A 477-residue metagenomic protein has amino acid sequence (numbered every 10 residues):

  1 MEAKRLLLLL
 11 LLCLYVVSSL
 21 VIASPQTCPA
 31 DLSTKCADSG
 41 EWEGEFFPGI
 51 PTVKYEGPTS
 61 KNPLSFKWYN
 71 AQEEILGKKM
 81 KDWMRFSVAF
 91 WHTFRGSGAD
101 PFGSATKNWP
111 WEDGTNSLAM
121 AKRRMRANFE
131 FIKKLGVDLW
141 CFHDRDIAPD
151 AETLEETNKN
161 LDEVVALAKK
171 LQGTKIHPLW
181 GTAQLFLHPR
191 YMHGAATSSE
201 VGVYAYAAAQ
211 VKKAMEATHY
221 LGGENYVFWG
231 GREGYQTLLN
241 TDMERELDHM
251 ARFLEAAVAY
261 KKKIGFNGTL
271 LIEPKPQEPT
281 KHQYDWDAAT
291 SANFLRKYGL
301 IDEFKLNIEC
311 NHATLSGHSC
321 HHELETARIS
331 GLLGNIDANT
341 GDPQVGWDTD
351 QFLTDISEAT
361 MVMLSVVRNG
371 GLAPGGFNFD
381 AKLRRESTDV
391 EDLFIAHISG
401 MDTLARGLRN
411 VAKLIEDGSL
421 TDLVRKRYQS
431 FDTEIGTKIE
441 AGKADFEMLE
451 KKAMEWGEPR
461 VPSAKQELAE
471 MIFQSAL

Functional and structural regions predicted by a protein language model:
M1-L10: Classical eukaryotic N-terminal signal peptides for Sec-dependent ER targeting/secretion, especially the positively
E2, L14-A30: N-terminal signal peptide
G40, M125-A127, L139, P149-L306 (+4 more regions): Active-site acidic/histidine proton-transfer and metal-coordination neighborhood in alpha/beta enzyme cores
M80-F86, N116-D146: Catalytic domains of carbohydrate-active enzymes, especially glycoside hydrolases
D82-T115, T182-S198, G230-T237: N-terminal small/glycine-rich loop or linker at the start of catalytic domains across soluble metabolic enzymes
V88, I132, A207, T218 (+1 more regions): Conserved, mostly hydrophobic/aromatic
A99-R123, T241-L247, K281-A292, K305 (+1 more regions): Gly/Pro-rich active-site loop or hairpin
G331, D350-L477: Flexible, acidic glycine-rich loops studded with aromatic residues
